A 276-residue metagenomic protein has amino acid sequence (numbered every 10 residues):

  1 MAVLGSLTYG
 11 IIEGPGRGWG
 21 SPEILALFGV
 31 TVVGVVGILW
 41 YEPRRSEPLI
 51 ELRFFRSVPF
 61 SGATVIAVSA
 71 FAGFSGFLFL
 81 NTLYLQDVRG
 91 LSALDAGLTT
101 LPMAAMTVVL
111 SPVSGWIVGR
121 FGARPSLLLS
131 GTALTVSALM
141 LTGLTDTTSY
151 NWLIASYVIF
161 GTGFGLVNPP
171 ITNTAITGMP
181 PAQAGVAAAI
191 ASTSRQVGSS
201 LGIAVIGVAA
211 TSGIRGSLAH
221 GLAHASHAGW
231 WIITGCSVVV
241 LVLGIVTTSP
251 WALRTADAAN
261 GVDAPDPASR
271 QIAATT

Functional and structural regions predicted by a protein language model:
L4, T8-Y9, G20-V30, G34 (+3 more regions): 12-transmembrane solute porter fold
I12-P15: Juxtamembrane "helix-exit" motif on the non-cytosolic side of transmembrane helices
T247-T276: Intrinsic disorder in cytosolic terminal tails and internal cytosolic loops of multi-pass membrane transporters
